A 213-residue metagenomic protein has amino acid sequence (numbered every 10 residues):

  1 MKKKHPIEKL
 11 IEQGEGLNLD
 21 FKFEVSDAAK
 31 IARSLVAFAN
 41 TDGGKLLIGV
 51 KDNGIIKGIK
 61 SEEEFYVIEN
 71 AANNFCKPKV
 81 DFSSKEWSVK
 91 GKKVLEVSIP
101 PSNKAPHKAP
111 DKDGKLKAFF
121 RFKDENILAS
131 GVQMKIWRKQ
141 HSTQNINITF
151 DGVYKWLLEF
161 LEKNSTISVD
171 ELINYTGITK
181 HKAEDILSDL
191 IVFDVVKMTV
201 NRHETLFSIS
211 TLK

Functional and structural regions predicted by a protein language model:
M1-K213: Conserved N-terminal catalytic/coupling substructures associated with nucleotide/phosphate chemistry
